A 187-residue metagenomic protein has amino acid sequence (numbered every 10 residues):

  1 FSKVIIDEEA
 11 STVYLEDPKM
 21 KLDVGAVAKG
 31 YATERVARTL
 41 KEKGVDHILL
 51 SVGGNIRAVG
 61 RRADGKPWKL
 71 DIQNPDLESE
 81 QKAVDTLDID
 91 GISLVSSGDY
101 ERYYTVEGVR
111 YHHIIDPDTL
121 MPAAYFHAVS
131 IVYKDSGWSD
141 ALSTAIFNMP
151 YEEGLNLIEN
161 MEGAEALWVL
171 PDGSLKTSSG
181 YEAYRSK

Functional and structural regions predicted by a protein language model:
F1-K187: Mature catalytic core of soluble alpha/beta enzymes
